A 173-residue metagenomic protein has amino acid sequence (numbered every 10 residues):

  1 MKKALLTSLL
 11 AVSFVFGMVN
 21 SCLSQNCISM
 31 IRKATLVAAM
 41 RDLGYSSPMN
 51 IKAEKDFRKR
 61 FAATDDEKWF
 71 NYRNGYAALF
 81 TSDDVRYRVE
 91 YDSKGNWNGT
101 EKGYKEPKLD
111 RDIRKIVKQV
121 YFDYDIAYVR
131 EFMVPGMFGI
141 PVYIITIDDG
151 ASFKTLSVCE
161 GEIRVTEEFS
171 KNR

Functional and structural regions predicted by a protein language model:
M1-M30: Bacterial Sec-dependent N-terminal signal peptides
V19-K55, K59, T166, N172-R173: Sec-dependent signal peptide cleavage junction
N26-L36, D84-K94, G99-G103: N-terminal trafficking/processing presequences and adjacent post-cleavage segments of proteins routed to secretion
C27, L43, S47-K52, R60-A62 (+5 more regions): Mature extracytoplasmic/periplasmic regions of secreted or cell-envelope proteins, especially long low-complexity
F61-V89, F138-T155: Exposed beta-strand-loop-beta-strand "reactive/processing" segments of non-cytosolic proteins
Y87-N98, F153-K171: A short, surface-exposed beta-strand/turn
S93-V129: Long, charged/polar, surface-exposed segments that mediate recognition or autoinhibition
R130-V134: Extended, compositionally simple fibrous regions characteristic of intermediate-filament-like scaffolds
